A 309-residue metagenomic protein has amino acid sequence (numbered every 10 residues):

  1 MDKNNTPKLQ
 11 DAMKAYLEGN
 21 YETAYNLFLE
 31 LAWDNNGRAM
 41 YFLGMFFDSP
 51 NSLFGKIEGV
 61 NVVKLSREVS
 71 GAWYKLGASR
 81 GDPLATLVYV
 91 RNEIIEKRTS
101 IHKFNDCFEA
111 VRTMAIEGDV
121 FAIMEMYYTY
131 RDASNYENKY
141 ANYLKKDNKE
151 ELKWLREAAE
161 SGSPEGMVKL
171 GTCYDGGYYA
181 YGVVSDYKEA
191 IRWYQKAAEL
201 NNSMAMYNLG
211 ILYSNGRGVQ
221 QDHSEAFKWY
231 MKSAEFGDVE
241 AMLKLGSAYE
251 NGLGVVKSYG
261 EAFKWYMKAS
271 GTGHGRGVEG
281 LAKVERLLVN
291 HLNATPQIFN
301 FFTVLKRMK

Functional and structural regions predicted by a protein language model:
K3-N4, W33-G37, P50-N51, G55 (+14 more regions): Short helix-capping/linker turns of helical repeat alpha-solenoids
T6-T23, L27-E30, D34, Y128 (+1 more regions): Alpha-helical segment of the N-proximal tetratricopeptide repeat
K14, F42-K56, V88-E96, E125-K139 (+4 more regions): Hydrophobic face of amphipathic alpha-helices that form TPR/SEL1-like repeat modules and related alpha-solenoid
V62-Y74, K103-M114, Y143, D147-L155 (+1 more regions): Alpha-helical repeat scaffolds
R276-K309: Terminal, low-structured helical/coil segments at or just beyond the last alpha-helical repeat
